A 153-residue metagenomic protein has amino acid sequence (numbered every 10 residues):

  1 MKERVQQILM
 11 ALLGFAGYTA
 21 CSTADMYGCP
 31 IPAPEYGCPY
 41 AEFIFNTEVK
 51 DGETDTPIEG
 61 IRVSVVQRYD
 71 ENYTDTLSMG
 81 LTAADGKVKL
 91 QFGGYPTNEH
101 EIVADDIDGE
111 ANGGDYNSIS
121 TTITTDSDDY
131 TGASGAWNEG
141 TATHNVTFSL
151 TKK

Functional and structural regions predicted by a protein language model:
M1-S22: Sec-dependent bacterial lipoprotein signal peptides
S22-I44, K50-G52, G140-K152: Beta-strand-rich domain onsets/edges
I44, G60-R62, E99: Exposed beta-strand and adjacent loop surfaces of beta-rich binding modules that mediate intermolecular recognition
E53-N72, A84: Short, ordered, surface-exposed loop/turn motifs in non-cytosolic proteins
E71-Q91: Short, acidic Ser/Thr/Gly-rich low-complexity loop/linker segments typical of extracellular and cell-surface proteins
K87-E101: Short Pro-Gly-centered beta-turn/loop motif in secreted/extracellular proteins
I107-T143: Structured interaction patches on ligand/partner-binding surfaces of diverse proteins
